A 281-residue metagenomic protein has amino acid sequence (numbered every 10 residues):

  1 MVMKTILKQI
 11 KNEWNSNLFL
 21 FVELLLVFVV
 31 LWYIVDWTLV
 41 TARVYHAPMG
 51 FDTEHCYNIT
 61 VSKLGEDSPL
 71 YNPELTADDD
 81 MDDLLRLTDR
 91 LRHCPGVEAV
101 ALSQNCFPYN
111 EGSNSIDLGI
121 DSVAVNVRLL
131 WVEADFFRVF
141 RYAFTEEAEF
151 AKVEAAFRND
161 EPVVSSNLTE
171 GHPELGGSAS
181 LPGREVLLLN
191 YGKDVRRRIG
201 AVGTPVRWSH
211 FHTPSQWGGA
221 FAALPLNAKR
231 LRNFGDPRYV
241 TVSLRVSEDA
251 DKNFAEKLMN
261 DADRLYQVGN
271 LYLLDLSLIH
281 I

Functional and structural regions predicted by a protein language model:
M1-K4, S16: Alpha-helical membrane and juxtamembrane elements of multi-pass inner-membrane transport and channel proteins
M3-K11: A short amphipathic helical element positioned immediately N-terminal to and/or at the very start of a transmembrane
L7, T88-L91, S178, G183: Short amphipathic alpha-helical segments and helix-helix/interface helices
I10, L91-R92, A262: Hydrophobic C-terminal alpha-helix "anchor/cap" residues
E13-R43, F51-E54: Short, strongly hydrophobic transmembrane alpha-helices
W37-A124: Membrane-proximal extracellular/periplasmic loop immediately following the first transmembrane helix
C106-S277: Mid-to-C-terminal secondary-structure elements that act as membrane-proximal/extracytoplasmic interface segments
I279-I281: Conserved small/polar residues in nucleotide/adenosyl-binding loops
